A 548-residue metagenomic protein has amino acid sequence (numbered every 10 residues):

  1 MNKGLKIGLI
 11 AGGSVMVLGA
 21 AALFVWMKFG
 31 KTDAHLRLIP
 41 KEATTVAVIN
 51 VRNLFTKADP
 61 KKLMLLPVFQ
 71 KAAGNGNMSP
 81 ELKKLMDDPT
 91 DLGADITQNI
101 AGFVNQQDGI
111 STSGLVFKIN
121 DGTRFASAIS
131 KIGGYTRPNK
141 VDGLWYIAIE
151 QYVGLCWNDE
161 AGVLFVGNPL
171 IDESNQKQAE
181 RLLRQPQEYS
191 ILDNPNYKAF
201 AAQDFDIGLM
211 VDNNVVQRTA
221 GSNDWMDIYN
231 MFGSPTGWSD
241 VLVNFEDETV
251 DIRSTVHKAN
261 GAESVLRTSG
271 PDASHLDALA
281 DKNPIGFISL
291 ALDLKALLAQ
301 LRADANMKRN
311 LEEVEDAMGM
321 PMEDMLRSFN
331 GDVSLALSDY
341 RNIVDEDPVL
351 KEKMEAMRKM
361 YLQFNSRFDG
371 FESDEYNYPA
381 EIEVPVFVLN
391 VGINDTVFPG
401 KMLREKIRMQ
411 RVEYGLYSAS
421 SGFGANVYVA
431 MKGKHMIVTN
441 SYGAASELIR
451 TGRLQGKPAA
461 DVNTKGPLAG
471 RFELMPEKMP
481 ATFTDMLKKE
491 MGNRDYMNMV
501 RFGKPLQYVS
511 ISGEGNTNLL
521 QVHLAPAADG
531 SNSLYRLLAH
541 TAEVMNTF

Functional and structural regions predicted by a protein language model:
M1-L5: Short, Lys/Arg-rich N-terminal segment immediately upstream of the first membrane anchor
K6-I7, A11, L18-I149, Q187-S234 (+3 more regions): Structural boundary/hinge residues at secondary-structure and domain interfaces
V46-A47, T112-F117, G162-F165, V384-V391 (+1 more regions): Short, structured motif recognition centered on aromatic/hydrophobic residues
R52, I119-G122, E160, P169-L170 (+5 more regions): Solvent-exposed coil/turn segments that connect beta secondary-structure elements in extracytoplasmic/periplasmic
F55, G122-A126, D172-S174, T396-F398 (+1 more regions): Short loop/beta submotifs within extracellular cysteine-rich repeat domains
L65, F69-N99, I132-D247, S274 (+3 more regions): An internal, short helix-loop-strand segment that often contains or flanks glycine-aspartate motifs
D324, F329-G433, T439-N440, A445-S446: Long compositionally biased, domain-poor regions of proteins
P505-A539, E543-T547: C-terminal regions of mature proteins
